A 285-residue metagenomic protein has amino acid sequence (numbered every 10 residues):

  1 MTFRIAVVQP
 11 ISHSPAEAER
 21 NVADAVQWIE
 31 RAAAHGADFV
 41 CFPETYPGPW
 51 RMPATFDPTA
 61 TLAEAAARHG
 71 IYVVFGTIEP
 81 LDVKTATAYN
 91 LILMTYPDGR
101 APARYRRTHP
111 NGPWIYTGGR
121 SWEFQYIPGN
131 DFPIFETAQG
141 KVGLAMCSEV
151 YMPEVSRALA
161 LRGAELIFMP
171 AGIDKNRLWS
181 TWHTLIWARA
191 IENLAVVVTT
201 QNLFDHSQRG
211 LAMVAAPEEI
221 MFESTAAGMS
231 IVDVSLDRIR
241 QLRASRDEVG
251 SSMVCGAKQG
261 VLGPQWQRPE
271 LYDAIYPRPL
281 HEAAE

Functional and structural regions predicted by a protein language model:
T2-S14, N21, R104, I134 (+2 more regions): Active-site-proximal beta-strand elements of phosphoester/diester hydrolases
P10-H13, I78-P80, R106-P110, C147 (+1 more regions): Active-site beta-loop-alpha junctions enriched in small/polar residues
P15-R106, I173-I191: Cys-nucleophile CN-hydrolase/nitrilase-fold catalytic domain and related Cys-dependent amidase chemistry that acts on
T55-F75, K141, C147-S230: CN hydrolase (nitrilase-like) catalytic-core segments centered on the catalytic cysteine and neighboring Lys/Glu
F75-T77, N90-M94, P133-F135, G210-V214 (+1 more regions): Short beta-strand scaffold segments in enzyme catalytic cores
V83-R162, K175-T184: Active-site catalytic loop in hydrolytic enzyme cores
Q125, N202-E285: C-terminal beta-strand edge segments of enzyme domains
